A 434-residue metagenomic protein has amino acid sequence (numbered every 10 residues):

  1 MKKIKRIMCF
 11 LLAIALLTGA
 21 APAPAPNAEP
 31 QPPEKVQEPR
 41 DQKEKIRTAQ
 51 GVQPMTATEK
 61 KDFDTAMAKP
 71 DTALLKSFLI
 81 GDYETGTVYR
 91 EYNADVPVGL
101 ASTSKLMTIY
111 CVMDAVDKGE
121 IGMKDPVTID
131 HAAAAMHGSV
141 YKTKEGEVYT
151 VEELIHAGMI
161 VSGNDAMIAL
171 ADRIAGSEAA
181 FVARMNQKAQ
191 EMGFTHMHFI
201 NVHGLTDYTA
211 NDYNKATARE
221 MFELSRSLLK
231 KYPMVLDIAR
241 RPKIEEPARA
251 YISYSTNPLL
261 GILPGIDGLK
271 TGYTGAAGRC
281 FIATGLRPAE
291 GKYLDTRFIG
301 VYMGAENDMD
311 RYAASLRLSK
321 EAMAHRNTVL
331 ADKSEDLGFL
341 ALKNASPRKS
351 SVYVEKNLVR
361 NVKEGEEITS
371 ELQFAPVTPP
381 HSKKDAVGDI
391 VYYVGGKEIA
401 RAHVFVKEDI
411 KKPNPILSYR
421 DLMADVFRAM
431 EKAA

Functional and structural regions predicted by a protein language model:
M1-L11: Bacterial N-terminal signal peptides that target proteins for export
L12-G19: Hydrophobic core
G19, Y83-E84, V394-G395: Short, ordered coil/turn segments that flank beta-strands lining enzyme active or ligand-binding pockets
A20-P30: Boundary at the C-terminal end of the N-terminal hydrophobic targeting segment
A28-R219, L229-Y232: Active-site-adjacent loops and short helices of periplasmic peptidoglycan-processing enzymes
F194-T195, D212-A434: Domain-terminus/edge residues, biased toward the C-terminal soluble/receptor-binding domains of extracytoplasmic
